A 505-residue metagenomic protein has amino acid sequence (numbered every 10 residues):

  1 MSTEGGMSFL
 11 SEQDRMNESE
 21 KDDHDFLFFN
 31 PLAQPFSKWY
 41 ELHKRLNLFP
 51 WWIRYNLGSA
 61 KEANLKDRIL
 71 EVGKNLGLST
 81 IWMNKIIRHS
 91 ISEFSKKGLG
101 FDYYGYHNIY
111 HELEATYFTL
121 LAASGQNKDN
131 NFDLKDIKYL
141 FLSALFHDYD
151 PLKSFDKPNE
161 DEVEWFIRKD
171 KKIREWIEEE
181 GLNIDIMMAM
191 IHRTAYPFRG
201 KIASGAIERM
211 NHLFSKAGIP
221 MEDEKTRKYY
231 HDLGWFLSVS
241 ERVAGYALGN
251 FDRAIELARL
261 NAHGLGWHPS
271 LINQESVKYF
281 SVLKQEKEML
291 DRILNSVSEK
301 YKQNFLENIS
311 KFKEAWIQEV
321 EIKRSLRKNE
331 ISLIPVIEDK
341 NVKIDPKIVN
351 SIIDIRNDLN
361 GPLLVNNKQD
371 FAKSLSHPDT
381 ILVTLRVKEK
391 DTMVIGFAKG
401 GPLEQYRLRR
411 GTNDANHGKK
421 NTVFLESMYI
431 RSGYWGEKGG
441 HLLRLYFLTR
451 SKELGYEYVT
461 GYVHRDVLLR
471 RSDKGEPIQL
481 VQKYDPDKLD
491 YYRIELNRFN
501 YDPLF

Functional and structural regions predicted by a protein language model:
F9-K74, Y106, F118-L134, F146 (+2 more regions): Divalent metal-dependent phosphate-bond-processing catalytic cores, especially two-metal-ion Mg2+/Mn2+ enzymes that act
R88-T116, D150: Active-site flanking loop/helix segments enriched in acidic
E112, T119, E160-K216: Histidine- and acidic-residue-rich, metal-dependent catalytic cores
A115, K135-K153, V163, M188-A195: His-Asp-centered metal-binding catalytic motifs of divalent-metal-dependent phosphohydrolases/nucleases
R327-D370, T384-R386, M393: Short amphipathic alpha-helix that is part of the acyltransferase structural core
K390-S427: Conserved acyl-donor/pantetheine-binding loop and adjacent beta-alpha core of acyl/acetyltransferases and related
S427-I430, G436-T449: Conserved acetyl-CoA-binding loop-helix of GNAT-fold acetyltransferases
S451-R465: Conserved GNAT acetyl-CoA-binding A-motif
